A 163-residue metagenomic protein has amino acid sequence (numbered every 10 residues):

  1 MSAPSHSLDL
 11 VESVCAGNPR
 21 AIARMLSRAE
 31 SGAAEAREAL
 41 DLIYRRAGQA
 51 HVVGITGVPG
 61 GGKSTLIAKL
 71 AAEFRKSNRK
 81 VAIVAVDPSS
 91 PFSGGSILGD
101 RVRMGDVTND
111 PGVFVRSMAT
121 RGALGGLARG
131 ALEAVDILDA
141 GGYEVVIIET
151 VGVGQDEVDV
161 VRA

Functional and structural regions predicted by a protein language model:
S5-V53, V58-G61, L66-A163: Nucleotide-state-sensitive switch-loop elements of NTP-binding domains
